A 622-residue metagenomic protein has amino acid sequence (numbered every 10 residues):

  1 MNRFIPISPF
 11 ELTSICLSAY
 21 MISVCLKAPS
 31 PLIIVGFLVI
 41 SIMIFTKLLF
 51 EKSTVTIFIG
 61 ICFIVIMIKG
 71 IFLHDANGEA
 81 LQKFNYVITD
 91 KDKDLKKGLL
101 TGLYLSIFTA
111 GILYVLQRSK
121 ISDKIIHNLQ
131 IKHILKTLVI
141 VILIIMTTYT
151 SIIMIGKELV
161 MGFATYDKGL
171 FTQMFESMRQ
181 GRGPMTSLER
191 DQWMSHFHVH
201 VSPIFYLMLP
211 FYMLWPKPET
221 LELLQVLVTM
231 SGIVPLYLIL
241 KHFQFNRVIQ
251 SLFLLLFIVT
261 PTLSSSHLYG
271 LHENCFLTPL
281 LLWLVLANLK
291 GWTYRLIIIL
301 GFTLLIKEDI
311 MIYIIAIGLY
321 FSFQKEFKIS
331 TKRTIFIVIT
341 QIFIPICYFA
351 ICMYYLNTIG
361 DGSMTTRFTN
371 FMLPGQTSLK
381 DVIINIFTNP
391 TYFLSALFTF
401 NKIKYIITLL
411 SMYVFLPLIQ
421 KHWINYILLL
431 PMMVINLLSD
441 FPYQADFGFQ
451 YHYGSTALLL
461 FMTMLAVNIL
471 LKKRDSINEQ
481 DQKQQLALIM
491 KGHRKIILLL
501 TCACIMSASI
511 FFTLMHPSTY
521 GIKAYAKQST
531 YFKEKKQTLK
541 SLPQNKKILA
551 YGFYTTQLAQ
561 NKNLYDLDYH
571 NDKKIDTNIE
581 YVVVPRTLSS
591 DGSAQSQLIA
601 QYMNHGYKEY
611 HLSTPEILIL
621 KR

Functional and structural regions predicted by a protein language model:
M1-A19, C25, S30-M67, I71 (+3 more regions): Start-transfer (signal-anchor) and selected internal transmembrane alpha helices of multi-pass inner/ER membrane
T13, L17, T56-I66, T137-I144 (+3 more regions): Signature aromatic-anchored transmembrane alpha helix within multi-pass, membrane-resident enzymes that catalyze glycan
L38-L48, Y392-F393, K402-Y426, M433: Hydrophobic, aromatic-rich transmembrane alpha-helices and their immediate juxtamembrane boundary segments
S41-L48, E219, L223-Q244, W283: Transmembrane-helix motifs of polytopic, lipid-linked glycan transferases
T56, M230-V259, T278-P279, R295-I298: Transmembrane-helix signature of polytopic, membrane-embedded enzymes that assemble or transfer cell-envelope glycans
T89-L105, I233, I312, Y426-Q485: Hydrophobic/aromatic-rich transmembrane helices and adjacent perimembrane loops
I152, L170-F197, P203-I204, F327: Extracytosolic helix-loop segments that constitute the early lumenal/periplasmic catalytic or substrate-binding loops
H242-Q244, E273-F276, L281-L296, S322-K328: Membrane-interface transmembrane helices that cradle and orient dolichyl/undecaprenyl
